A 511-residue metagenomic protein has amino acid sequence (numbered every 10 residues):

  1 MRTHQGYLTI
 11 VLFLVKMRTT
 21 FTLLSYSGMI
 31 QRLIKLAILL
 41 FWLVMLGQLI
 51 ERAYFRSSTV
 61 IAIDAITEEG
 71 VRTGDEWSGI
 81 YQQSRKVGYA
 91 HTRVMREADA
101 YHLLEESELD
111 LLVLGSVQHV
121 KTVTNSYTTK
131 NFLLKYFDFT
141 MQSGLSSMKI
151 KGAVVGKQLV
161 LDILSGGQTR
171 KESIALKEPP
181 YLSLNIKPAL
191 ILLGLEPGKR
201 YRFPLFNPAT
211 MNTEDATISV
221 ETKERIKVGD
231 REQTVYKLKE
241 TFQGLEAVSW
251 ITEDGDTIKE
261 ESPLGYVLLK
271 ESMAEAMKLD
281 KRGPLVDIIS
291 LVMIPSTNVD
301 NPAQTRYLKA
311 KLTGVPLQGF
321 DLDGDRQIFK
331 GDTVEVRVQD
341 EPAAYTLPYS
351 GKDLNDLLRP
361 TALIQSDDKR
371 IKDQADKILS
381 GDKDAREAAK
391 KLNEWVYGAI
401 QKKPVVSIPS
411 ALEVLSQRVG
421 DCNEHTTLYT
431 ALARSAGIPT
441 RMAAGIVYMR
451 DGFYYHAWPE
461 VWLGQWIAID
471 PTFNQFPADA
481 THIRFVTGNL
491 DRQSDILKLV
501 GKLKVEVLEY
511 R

Functional and structural regions predicted by a protein language model:
R2-H4, R18: Position-driven detector of the extreme protein N-terminus
Q5-L8, L14: Short hydrophobic targeting helices and cationic amphipathic motifs that mediate membrane/organellar targeting
K16, T20-Y26: Short, positively charged and aromatic/hydrophobic N-terminal segments
S27-G156, I163-G167, E172-A175, I186-S350 (+4 more regions): Acidic, serine/threonine-rich low-complexity disordered tracts
F55-I61, G229-K237, Q243-L245, S249-W250 (+3 more regions): Hydrophobic/aromatic-rich core segments of domains that either
S84, A389-Y397, Y429, A433: Conserved hydrophobic/aromatic pocket- or pore-lining residues that grip, position, or stack substrates in active sites
S183, P342, P348-G420, N489-S494 (+1 more regions): Secondary-structure boundary elements
A189, R200, P409-V414, M449: Acidic/histidine-enriched alpha-helical segments
